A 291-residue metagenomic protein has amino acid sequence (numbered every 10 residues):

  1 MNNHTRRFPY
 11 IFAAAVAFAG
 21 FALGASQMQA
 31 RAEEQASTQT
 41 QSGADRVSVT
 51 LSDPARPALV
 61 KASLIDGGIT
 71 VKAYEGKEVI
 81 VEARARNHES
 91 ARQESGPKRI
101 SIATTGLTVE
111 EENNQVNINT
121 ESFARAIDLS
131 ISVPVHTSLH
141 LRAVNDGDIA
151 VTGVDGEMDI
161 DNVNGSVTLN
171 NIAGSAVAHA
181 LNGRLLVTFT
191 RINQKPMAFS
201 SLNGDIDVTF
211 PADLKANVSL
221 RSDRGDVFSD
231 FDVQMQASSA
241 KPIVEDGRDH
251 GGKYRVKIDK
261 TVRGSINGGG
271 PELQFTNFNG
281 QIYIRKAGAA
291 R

Functional and structural regions predicted by a protein language model:
N2-A17: Bacterial N-terminal signal peptides that target proteins for export
F18-A25: Hydrophobic alpha-helical membrane-insertion segments, chiefly the h-region of N-terminal signal peptides
A25-V144, T152-G153, D159-D161, N170 (+5 more regions): Acidic (Asp/Glu) and glycine-rich low-complexity loops/linkers that are typically intrinsically disordered
G67, G165, F189, G204-F210 (+1 more regions): Extended lipid/amphipathic-ligand handling interfaces
R86, G147, G156, G165 (+4 more regions): Hydrophobic lipid-interacting interfaces of membrane-associated proteins
H179-L181: Extracellular repeat turn/loop positions enriched in glycine and acidic/polar residues, especially those that create
L185, R191-I192: Long, polar low-complexity repeats
